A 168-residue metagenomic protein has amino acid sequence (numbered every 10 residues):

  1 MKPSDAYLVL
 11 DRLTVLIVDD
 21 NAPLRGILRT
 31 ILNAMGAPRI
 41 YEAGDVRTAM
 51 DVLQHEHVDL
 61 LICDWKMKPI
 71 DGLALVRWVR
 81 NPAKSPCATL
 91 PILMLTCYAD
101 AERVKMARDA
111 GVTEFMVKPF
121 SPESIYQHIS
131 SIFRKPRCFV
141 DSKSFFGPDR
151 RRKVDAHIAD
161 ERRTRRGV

Functional and structural regions predicted by a protein language model:
D5, D51, D71-C87: Short amphipathic alpha-helix used as the core "switch/output" element in two-component signaling
A22-Y41: Two-component/phosphorelay signaling modules centered on CheY-like receiver
R29, A74, A99-E114, V140: Alpha4 helix (beta4-alpha4-beta5 surface) of REC/receiver domains from two-component response regulators
E42-L60: Acidic, metal-coordinating helix/loop segments flanking the phosphotransfer/catalytic sites of two-component signaling
D64-W65, T96: Active-site residues of response regulator receiver
K68, K118: A Lys-centered signature of the CheY-like receiver
E102, F120-F133, R137, D141: C-terminal output helix
R134-V168: CheY-like receiver
